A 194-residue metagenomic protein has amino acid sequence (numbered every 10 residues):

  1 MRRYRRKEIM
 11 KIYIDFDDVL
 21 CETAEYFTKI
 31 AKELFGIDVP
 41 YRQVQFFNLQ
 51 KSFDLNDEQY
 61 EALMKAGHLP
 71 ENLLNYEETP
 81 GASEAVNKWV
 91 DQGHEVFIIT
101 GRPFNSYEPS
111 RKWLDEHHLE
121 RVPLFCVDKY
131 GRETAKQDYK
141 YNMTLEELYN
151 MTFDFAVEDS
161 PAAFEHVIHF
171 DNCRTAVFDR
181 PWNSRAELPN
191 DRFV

Functional and structural regions predicted by a protein language model:
R5-Y60: Active-site neighborhood of HAD-like aspartate-dependent phosphohydrolases
C21-A24, K29, Q92, V96 (+4 more regions): Short catalytic/ligand-binding loop motif for oxyanion handling, primarily in non-cytosolic enzymes, centered on
S52-L69, P123: Short, basic/glycine-rich phosphate-binding loops at helix/coil junctions that contact nucleotide phosphates
G67-I98, P103-R111: Short, acidic loop-to-helix structural element flanking the phosphoryl-transfer center in phosphate-processing enzymes
E95-F97, R121-V122, C173-T175: Hydrophobic anchor at the start of a short beta-strand that flanks the dinucleotide cofactor-binding loop
I99, V127, F178-R180: Generic beta-sheet signal
F104-I168: Substrate-recognition "cap/lid" segment bordering the active-site pocket of phosphatases
F155-V194: Acidic, Mg2+-coordinating phosphoryl-transfer loop and its flanking beta/alpha structural elements, shared across
